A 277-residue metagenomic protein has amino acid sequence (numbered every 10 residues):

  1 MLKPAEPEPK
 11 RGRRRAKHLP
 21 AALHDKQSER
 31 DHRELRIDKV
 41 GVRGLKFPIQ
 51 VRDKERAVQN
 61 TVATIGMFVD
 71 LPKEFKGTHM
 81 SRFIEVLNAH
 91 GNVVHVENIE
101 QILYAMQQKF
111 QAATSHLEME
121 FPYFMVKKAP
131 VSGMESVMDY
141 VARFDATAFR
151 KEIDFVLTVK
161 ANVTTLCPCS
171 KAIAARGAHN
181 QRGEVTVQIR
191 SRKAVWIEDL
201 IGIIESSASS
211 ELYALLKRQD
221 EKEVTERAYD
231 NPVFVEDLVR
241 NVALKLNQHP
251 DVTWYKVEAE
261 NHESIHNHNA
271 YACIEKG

Functional and structural regions predicted by a protein language model:
L2-G277: N-terminal intrinsically disordered, cationic/polar leader segments that include organellar targeting peptides
